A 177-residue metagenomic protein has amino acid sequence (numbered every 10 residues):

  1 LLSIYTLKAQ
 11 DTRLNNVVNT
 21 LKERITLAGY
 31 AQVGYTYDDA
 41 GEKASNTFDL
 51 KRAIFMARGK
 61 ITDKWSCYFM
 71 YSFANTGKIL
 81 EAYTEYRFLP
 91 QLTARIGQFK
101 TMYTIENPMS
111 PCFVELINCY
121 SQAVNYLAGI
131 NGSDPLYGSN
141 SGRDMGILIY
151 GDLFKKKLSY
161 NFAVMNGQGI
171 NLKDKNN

Functional and structural regions predicted by a protein language model:
L1-T12: Bacterial Sec-dependent N-terminal signal peptides
L14-G167: Outer membrane beta-barrel
Q168, K173-N177: Short, intrinsically disordered, charge-balanced linker/junction segments flanking boundaries in proteins
